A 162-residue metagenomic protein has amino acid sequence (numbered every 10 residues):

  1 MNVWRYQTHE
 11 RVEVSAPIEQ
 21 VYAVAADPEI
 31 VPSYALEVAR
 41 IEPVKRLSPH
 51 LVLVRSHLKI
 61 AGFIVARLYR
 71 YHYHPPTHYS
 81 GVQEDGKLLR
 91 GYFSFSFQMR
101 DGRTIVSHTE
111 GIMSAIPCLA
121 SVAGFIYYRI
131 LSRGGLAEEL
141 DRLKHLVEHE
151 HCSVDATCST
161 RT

Functional and structural regions predicted by a protein language model:
M1-P49, T162: Hydrophobic ligand-binding cavity/cleft-lining segments
W4-R5, P43, L68-Y71, A115-A120: Short amphipathic alpha-helical segments, especially helix-boundary/capping motifs
R5-E13, L51-L53, A66, H78 (+2 more regions): Intrinsic-disorder/low-complexity, polar/charged segments enriched in Ser/Thr/Lys/Arg/Asp/Glu/Gln
R11-E13, H72, S96: Generic structural detector for well-ordered beta-strands
V14, L58, E110-I112: Hydrophobic beta-strand positions in extracellular immunoglobulin-like domains
E19, P32, E42-L88, R100-D101 (+1 more regions): Glycine-rich portal/gate segments that line the openings of hydrophobic small-molecule binding cavities
Q83-E138, V154: Beta-strand/loop substructures that line and gate deep hydrophobic ligand-binding cavities in soluble
